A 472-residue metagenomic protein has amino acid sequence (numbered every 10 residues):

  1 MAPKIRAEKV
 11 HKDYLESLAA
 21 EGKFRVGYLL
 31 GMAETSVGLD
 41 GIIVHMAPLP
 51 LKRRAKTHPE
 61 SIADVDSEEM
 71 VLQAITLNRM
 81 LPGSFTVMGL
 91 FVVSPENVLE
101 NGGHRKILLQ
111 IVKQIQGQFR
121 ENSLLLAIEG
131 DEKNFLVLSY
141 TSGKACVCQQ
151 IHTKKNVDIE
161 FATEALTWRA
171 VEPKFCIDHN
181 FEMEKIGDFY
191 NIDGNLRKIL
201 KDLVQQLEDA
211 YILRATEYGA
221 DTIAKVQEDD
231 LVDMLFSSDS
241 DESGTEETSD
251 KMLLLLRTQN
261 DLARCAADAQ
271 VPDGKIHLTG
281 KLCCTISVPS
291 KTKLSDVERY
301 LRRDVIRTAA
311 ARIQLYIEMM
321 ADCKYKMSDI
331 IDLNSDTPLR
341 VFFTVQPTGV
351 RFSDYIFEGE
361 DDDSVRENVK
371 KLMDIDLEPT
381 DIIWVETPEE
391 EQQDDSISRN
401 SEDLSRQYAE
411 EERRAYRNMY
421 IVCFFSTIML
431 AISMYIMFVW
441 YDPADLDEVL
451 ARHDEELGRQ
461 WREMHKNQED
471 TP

Functional and structural regions predicted by a protein language model:
M1-M88, V93-N195, I199-Q206, A210 (+5 more regions): N-terminal beta-strand/alpha-helix entry module and adjacent surface of metal-dependent catalytic domains
T153-P472: C-terminal functional modules of predominantly eukaryotic multidomain proteins
